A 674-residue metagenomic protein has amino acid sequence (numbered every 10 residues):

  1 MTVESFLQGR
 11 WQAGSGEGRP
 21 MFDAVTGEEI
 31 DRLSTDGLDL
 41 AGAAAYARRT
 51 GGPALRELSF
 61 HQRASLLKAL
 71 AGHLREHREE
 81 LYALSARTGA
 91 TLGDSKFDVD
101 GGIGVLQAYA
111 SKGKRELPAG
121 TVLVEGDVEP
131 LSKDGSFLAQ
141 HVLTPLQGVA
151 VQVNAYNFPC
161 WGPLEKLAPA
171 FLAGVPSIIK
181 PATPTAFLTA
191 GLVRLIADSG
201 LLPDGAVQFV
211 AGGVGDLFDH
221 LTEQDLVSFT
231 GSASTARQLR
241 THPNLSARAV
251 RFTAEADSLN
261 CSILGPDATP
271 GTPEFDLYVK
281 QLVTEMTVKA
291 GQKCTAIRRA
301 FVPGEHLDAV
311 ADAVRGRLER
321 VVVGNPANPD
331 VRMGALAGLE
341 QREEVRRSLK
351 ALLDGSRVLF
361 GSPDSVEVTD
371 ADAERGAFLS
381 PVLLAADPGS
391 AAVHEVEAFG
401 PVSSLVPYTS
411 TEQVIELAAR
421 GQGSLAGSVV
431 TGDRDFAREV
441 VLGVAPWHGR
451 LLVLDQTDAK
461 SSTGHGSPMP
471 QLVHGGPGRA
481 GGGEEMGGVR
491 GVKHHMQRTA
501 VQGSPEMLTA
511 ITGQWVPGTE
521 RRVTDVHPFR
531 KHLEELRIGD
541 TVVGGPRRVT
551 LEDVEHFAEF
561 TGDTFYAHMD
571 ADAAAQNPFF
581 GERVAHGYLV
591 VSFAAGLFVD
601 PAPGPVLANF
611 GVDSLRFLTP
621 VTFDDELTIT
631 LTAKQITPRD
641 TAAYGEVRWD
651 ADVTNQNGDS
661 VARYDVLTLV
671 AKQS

Functional and structural regions predicted by a protein language model:
M1-D134, R320, A337: N-terminal Rossmann-like NAD(P)+-binding subdomain of aldehyde/semialdehyde dehydrogenases
T26-R32, S199-D204, E223-L226, G316-R317 (+2 more regions): Conserved C-terminal structural/oligomerization subdomain of aldehyde/semialdehyde dehydrogenase
E29-D36, G52-R56, P130, V151-Q152 (+7 more regions): Short, well-ordered beta-strand elements within core beta-sheets of diverse protein domains
L117-L277, Y408, G483: Rossmann-like NAD(P) dinucleotide-binding subdomain of oxidoreductase/dehydrogenase enzymes
D198-G200, L226, T235-P388, E412 (+5 more regions): ALDH superfamily catalytic-core signature
D525-A585, V670-K672: Catalytic strand-loop segment that frames the active site of acyl-thioester-processing enzymes
P528-I538, V621-E626, T630-S674: HotDog/MaoC-like acyl-thioester-processing domains
Q576-A585, L589-K634: Hydrophobic beta-strand-centered segment that forms part of the acyl-chain substrate-binding groove
